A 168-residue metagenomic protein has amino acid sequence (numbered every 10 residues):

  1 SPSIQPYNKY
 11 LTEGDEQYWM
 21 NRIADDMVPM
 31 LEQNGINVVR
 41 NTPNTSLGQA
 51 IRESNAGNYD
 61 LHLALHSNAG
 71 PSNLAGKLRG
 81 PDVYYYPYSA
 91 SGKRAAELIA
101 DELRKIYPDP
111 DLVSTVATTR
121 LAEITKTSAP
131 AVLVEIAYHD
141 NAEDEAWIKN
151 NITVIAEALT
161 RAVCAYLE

Functional and structural regions predicted by a protein language model:
S1-I51, G57, R79: Active-site histidine-acidic residue metal-binding/catalytic motifs, centered on HxH/HExxH-like signatures
S3, P43-L47, S67-N73, Y88-S91 (+3 more regions): Solvent-exposed loop/turn segments at secondary-structure junctions within structured extracellular/periplasmic domains
I4-E16, A69-E102: A short, glycine/acidic-enriched catalytic loop
Q5, G57, H62-A64, G70-P71 (+1 more regions): Active-site-adjacent mobile loop/cap segments within catalytic or ligand-binding domains
Y18-W19, Y86-P87, I106-Y107, Y138 (+1 more regions): Short, surface-exposed linear patches
R22-V28, E32, G92-I106, E145-E168: Long, well-ordered alpha-helical scaffolding segments within enzyme catalytic domains, especially pronounced
M30-E32, A75, K126: A generic structural signal for short, solvent-exposed coil/turn residues that cap or connect secondary-structure
G35-V39, P110-D111, A131: Hydrophobic anchor at the start of a short beta-strand that flanks the dinucleotide cofactor-binding loop
